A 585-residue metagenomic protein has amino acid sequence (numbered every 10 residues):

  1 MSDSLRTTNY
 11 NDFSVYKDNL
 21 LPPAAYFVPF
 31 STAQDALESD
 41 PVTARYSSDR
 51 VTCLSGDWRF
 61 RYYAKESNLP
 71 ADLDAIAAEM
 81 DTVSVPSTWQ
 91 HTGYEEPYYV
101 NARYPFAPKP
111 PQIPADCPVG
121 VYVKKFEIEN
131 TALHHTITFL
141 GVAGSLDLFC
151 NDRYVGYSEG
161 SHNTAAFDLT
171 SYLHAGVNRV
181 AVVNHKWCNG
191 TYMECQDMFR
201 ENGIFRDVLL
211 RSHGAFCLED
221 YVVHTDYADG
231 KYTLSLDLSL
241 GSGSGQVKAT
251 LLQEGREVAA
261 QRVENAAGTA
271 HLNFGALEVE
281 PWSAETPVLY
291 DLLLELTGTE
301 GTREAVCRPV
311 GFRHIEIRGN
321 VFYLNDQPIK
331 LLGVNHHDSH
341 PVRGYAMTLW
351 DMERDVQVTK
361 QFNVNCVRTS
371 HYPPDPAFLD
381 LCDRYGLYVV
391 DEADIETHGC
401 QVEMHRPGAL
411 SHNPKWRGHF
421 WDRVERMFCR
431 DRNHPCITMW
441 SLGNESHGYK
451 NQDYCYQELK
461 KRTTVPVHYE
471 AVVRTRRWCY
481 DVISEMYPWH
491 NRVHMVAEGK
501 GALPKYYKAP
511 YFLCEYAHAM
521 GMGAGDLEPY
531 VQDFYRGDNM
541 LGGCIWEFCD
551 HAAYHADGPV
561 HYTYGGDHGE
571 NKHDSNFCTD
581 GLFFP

Functional and structural regions predicted by a protein language model:
M1-N101, A181-V183, E254, V531 (+3 more regions): Accessory carbohydrate-binding/adhesion or oligomerization-edge regions at the termini of glycan-active proteins
S2-L21, D40, A44-R45, R59-Y63 (+8 more regions): Accessory beta-strand-rich segments of carbohydrate-active enzymes
C53, V119-K125, H134-T136, T164 (+6 more regions): Intrinsic-disorder/low-complexity, polar/charged segments enriched in Ser/Thr/Lys/Arg/Asp/Glu/Gln
S67-D72, G190-M198, G301-V306: Beta-sandwich strand segments
H91-E127, L133-F139, A143-C150, G156-E159 (+5 more regions): Active-site-adjacent substrate/metal-binding segments within catalytic domains of carbohydrate-active enzymes
S171-V177, S239-E316: Extended acidic/polar, glycine-enriched regions that form or flank non-catalytic beta-rich accessory modules
G214-S242: Surface beta-strand/loop "capping" patches
Q357-V358, C366-F584: Substrate-binding/catalytic cleft of secreted carbohydrate-active enzymes, primarily glycoside hydrolases
